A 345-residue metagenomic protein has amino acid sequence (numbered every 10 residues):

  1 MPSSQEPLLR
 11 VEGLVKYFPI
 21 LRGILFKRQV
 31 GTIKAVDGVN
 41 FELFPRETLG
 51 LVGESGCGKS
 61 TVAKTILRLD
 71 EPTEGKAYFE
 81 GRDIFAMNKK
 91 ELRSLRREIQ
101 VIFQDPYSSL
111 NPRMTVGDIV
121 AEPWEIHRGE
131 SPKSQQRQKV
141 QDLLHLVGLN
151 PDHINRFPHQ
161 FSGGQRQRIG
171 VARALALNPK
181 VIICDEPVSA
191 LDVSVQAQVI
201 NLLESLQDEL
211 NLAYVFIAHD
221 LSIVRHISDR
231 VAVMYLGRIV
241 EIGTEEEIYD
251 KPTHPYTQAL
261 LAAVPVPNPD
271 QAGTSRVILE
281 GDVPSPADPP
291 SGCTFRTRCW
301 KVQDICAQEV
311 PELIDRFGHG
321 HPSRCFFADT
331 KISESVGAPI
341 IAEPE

Functional and structural regions predicted by a protein language model:
P2-P7, I20-K27, T32, T244-E345: Short catalytic/signature loops enriched in Gly
L67: Helix-to-loop junction immediately C-terminal to a conserved catalytic motif
G75-D83, L95: Conserved ABC transporter NBD signature motif
R82-D83, S134-D152, Q258-A262: Conserved ABC ATPase "signature" region
F157-F161, Q165: Conserved ABC ATPase signature
A176-K180: A short, proline-enriched helix->beta-strand linker immediately N-terminal to the Walker B motif in ABC-type P-loop
I183, P187-L191, V195-T274: P-loop NTP-binding/switch modules centered on Walker-like glycine-rich loops
